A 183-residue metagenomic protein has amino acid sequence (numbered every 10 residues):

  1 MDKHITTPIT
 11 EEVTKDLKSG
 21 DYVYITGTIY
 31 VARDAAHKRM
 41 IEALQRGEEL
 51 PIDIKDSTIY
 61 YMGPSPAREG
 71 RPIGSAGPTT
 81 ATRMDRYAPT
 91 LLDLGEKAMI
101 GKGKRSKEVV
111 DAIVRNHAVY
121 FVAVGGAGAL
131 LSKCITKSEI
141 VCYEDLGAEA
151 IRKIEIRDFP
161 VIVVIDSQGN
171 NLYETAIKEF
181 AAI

Functional and structural regions predicted by a protein language model:
M1-I9: Short, structured beta-strand/loop micro-motifs enriched in basic residues and often containing a Trp
V31-A32, A36-F159: Feature captures the catalytic cores and cofactor-binding loops of soluble hydro-lyases/lyases that act on carboxylate
A88, V164-I183: Active-site/ligand-binding-proximal alpha/beta "capping" segment
